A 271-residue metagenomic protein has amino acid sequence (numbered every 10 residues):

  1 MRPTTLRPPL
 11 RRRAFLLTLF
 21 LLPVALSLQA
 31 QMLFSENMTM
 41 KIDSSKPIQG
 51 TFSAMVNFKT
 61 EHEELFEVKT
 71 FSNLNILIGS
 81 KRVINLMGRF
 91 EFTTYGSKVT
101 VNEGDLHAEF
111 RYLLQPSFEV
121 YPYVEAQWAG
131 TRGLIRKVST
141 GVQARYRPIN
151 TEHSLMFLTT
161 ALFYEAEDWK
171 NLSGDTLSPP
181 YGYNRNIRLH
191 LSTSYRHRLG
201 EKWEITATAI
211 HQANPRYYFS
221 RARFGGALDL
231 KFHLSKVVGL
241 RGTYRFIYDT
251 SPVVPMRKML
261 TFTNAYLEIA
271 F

Functional and structural regions predicted by a protein language model:
M40-T60, K81-N85, I205: Transmembrane beta-strand segments of Gram-negative outer membrane beta-barrel proteins
K46-I48, E64-T70, T100-G104, R136-T140 (+4 more regions): Residues that define the transmembrane beta-barrel architecture of outer-membrane proteins
I48, G79-L86, S117-V120, E152-M156 (+2 more regions): Repeated loop/turn-to-beta-strand initiation elements of outer-membrane beta-barrel proteins
F52-F58, L86-F92, P122-A126, V142 (+4 more regions): Transmembrane beta-barrel strands of outer-membrane/channel proteins
F58, I76, Y112, Y146-P148 (+4 more regions): Residue-level signature of outer-membrane beta-barrel architecture
G88-R89, T94-S192: Outer-membrane pore/translocation modules
L155-V237: Outer-membrane beta-barrel transmembrane domain signature
F232-H233, M259-F271: Outer-membrane beta-barrel "beta-signal"
